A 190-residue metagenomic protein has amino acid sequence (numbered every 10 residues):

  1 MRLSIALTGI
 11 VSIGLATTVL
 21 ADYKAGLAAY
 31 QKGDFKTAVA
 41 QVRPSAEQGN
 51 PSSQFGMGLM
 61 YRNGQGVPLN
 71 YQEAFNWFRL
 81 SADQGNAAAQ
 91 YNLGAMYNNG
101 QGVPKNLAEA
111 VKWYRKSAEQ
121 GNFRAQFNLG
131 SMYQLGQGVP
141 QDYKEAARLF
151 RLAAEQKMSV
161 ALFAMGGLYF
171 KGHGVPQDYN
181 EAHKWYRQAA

Functional and structural regions predicted by a protein language model:
M1-L7: Bacterial N-terminal signal peptides that target proteins for export
T8-G9, V19: Cleavable N-terminal signal peptides
L15-A21: Sec/Tat signal peptide C-region and signal peptidase I cleavage site
T17, A29, G33-D34, E47-N50 (+13 more regions): Short helix-capping/linker turns of helical repeat alpha-solenoids
D22-A29, Q41-S45, G56-N63, N92-N99 (+3 more regions): Hydrophobic face of amphipathic alpha-helices that form TPR/SEL1-like repeat modules and related alpha-solenoid
